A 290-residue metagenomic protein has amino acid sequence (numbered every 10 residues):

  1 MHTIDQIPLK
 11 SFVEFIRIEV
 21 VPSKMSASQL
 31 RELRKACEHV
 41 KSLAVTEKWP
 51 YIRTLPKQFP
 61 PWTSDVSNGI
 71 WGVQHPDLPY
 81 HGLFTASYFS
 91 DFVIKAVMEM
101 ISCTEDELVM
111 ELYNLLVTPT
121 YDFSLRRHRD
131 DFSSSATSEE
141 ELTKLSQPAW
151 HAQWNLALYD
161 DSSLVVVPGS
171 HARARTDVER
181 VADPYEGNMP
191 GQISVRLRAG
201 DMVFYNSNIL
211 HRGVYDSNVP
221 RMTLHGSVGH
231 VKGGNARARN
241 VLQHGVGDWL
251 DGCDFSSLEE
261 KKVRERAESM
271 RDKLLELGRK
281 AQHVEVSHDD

Functional and structural regions predicted by a protein language model:
M1-I16, V284, H288: Fe(II)/2-oxoglutarate
H2-S11, P22-T137: Non-heme Fe(II)-dependent double-stranded beta-helix
I18, L112, A149-Q153, D161 (+3 more regions): Extracellular structured ligand-interaction cores
P22, F204-N206, H225-S227: Short beta-strand segments
S28-R31, T118-P119, F123, S163 (+3 more regions): Short catalytic/ligand-binding loop motif for oxyanion handling, primarily in non-cytosolic enzymes, centered on
D122-S194, N235-N240: Catalytic core of non-heme Fe(II) oxygenases with the double-stranded beta-helix
L197-L210: Conserved metal-binding segment of the jelly-roll/cupin
I209-D290: Non-heme Fe(II)/2-oxoglutarate
